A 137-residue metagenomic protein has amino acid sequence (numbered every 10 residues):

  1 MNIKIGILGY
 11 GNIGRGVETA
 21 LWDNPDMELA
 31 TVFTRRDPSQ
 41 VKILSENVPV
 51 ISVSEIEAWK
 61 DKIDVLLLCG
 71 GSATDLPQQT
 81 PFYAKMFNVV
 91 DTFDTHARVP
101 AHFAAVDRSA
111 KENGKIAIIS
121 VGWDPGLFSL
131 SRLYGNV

Functional and structural regions predicted by a protein language model:
K4-V17: Glycine-rich adenosine-cofactor-binding loop
D23-L44: NAD(P)-binding Rossmann-fold cofactor-contacting core
P49-E55: Short acidic-hydrophobic, aromatic-tinged amphipathic segments that line or gate anion-handling sites
E55-I56, D94-R98, W123: Short, acidic/turn-prone active-site loops that include or flank metal/cofactor- and phosphate-binding residues
I56-D61, V65, A73-T92: Rossmann-fold NAD(P) dinucleotide-binding segment
F93-A117: Rossmann-fold NAD(P)-binding glycine/threonine-rich loop
G126-V137: Oxidoreductase and adenylate-handling cofactor-binding alpha/beta cores
